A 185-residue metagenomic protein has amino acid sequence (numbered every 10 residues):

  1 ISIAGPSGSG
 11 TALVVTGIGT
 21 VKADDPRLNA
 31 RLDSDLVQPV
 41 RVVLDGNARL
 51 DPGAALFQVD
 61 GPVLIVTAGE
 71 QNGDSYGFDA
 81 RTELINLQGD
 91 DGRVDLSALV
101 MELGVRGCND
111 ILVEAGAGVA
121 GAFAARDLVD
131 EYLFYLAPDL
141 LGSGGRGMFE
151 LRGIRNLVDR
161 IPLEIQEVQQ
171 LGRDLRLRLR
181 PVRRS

Functional and structural regions predicted by a protein language model:
I1-S185: Enzymes that bind and transform nitrogen-containing heteroaromatic metabolites
